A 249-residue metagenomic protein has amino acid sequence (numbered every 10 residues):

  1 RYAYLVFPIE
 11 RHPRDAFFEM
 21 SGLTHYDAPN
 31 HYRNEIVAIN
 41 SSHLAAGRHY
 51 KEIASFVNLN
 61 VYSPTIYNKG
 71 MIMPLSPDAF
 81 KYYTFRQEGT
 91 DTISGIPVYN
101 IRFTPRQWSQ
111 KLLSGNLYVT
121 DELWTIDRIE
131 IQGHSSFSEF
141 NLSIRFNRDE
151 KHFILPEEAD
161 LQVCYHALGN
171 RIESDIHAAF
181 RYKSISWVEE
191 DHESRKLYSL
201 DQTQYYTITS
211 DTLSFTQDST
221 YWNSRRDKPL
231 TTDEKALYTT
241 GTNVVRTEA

Functional and structural regions predicted by a protein language model:
R1-N100, T104-L113, L168, I176-A249: Structured extracytoplasmic
S109-L112, H134-E139, A167-R171: Solvent-exposed loop/turn segments connecting transmembrane beta-strands in outer-membrane beta-barrel proteins
L112, D121, T125-R128: Surface-exposed extracellular loop regions of Gram-negative outer-membrane beta-barrel proteins
G115, D121, N141-H152: Extended lipid/amphipathic-ligand handling interfaces
D127-G133, A249: Transmembrane beta-strand segments that form the barrel wall of outer-membrane beta-barrel proteins
I129, E157-A159: Beta-strand-dense domains in secreted/periplasmic systems and polymorphic toxin scaffolds
A159-S174: Periplasmic N-terminal soluble interaction domains immediately after the signal peptide in Gram-negative
